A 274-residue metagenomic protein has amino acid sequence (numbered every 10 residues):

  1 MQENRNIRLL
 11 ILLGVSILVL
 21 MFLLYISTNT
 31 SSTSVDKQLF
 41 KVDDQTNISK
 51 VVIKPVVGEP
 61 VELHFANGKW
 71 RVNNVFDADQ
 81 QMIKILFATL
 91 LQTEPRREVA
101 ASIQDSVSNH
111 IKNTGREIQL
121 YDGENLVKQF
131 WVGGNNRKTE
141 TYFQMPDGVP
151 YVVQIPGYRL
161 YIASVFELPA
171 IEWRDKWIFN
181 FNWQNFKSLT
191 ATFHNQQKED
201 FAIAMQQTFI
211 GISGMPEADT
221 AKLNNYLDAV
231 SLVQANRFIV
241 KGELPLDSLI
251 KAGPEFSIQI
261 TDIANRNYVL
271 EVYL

Functional and structural regions predicted by a protein language model:
M1-L274: Secondary-structure "cap/kink" motif recognition
